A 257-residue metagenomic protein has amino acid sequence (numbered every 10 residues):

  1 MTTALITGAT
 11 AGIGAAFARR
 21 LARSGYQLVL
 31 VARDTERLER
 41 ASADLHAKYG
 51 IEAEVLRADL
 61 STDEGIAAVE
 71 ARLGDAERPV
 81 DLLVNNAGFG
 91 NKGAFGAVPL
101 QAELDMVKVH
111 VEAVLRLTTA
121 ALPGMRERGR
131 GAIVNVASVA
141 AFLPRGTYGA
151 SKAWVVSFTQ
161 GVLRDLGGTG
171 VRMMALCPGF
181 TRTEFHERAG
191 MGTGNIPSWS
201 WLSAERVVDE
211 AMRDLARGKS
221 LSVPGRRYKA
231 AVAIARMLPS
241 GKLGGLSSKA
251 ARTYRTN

Functional and structural regions predicted by a protein language model:
T10-A11: Conserved glycine-rich cofactor-binding loop
S24-A41: Conserved glycine-rich Rossmann-like NAD(P)H-binding loop of the short-chain dehydrogenase/reductase
N86-N91: Conserved NAD(P)H cofactor-binding loop of Rossmann-fold oxidoreductase domains
A94-G96, A102-V107: Substrate-binding pocket helix/loop in short-chain dehydrogenase/reductase
T118, S151: Active-site helix of classical SDR
S138: Residue(s) in the substrate-gating loop at a strand-loop-helix junction that position the organic substrate next
A175, N195-V232: C-terminal helical subdomain
